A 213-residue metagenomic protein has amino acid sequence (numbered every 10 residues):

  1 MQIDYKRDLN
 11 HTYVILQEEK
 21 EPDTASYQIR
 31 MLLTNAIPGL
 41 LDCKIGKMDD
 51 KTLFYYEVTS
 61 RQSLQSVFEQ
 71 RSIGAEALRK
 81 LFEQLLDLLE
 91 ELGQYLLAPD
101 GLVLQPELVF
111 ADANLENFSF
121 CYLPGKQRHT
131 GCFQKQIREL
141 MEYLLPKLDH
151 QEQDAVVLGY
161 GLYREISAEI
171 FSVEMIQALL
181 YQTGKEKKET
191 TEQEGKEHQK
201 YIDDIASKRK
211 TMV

Functional and structural regions predicted by a protein language model:
M1-F82: Conserved structural core of kinase catalytic domains
M1-L9, L81-Q84, L88-Q94, K185-V213: Gram-positive cell-envelope targeting signals
Q28-A36, Q70-P99, Q134, R138-K147: Conserved kinase catalytic-core helix
G46-M48, A111-N114: Short beta-strand micro-motifs enriched in acidic
M48, T52, Y95-D100: Catalytic core regions of nucleotide second-messenger enzymes
T59, E107, L123: Structured beta-strand/turn binding interfaces of compact recognition modules in eukaryotic regulators
L96-L108, D112-A113: Conserved catalytic-loop position in the HRD/HxD motif
D112-H198, K208-K210: C-lobe/activation-segment region of protein kinase-like
